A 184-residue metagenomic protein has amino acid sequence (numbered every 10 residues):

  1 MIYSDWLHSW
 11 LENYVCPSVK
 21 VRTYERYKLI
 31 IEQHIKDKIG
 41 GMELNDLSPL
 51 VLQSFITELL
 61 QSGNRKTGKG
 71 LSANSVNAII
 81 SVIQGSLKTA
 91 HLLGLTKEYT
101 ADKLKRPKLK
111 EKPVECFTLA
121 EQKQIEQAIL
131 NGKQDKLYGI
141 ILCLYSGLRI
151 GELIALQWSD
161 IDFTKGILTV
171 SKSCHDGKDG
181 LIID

Functional and structural regions predicted by a protein language model:
M1-S9, K103, K178: Short intrinsically disordered, low-complexity coil segments enriched in acidic
Y3-L7, L11-L95, E111: N-terminal core-binding DNA-recognition domain of tyrosine site-specific recombinases/integrases
L44, A101-L104, I182-D184: Short clusters of hydrophobic/aromatic residues that line enzyme substrate/ligand-binding pockets
K69-A73, N77, L92-E98, D102-L156 (+2 more regions): Basic, Lys/Arg- and aromatic-enriched nucleic-acid-binding interface segment
D160: Phosphate-binding active sites in nucleotide-utilizing proteins
G166-L168: Hydrophobic residues embedded in beta-strands of well-ordered beta-sheets
K172-D184: Short, flexible, glycine-rich and Lys/Arg-enriched loop motifs at helix boundaries that contact anionic partners
